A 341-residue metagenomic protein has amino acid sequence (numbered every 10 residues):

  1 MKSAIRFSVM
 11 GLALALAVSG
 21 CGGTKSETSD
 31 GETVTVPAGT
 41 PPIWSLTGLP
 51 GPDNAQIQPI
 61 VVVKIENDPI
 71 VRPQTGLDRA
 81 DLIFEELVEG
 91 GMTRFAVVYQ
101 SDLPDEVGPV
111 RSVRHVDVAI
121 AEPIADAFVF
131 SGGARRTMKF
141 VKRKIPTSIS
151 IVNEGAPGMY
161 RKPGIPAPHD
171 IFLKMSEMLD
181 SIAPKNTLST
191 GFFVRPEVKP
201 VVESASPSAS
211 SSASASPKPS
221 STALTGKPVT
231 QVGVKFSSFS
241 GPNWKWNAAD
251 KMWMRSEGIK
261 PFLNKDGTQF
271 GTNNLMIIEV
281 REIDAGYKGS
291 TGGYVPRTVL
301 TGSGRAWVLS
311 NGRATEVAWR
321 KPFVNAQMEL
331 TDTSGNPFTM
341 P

Functional and structural regions predicted by a protein language model:
M1-S8: Bacterial N-terminal signal peptides that target proteins for export
G11-A15: Alpha-helical transmembrane segments
A17-G20: C-terminal motif of bacterial Sec signal peptides marking the signal peptidase cleavage site
G22-K25: Bacterial signal peptide processing site
G31-A80, E89-P341: A surface/extracellular/periplasmic glyco- and lipid-processing/surface-interacting theme
